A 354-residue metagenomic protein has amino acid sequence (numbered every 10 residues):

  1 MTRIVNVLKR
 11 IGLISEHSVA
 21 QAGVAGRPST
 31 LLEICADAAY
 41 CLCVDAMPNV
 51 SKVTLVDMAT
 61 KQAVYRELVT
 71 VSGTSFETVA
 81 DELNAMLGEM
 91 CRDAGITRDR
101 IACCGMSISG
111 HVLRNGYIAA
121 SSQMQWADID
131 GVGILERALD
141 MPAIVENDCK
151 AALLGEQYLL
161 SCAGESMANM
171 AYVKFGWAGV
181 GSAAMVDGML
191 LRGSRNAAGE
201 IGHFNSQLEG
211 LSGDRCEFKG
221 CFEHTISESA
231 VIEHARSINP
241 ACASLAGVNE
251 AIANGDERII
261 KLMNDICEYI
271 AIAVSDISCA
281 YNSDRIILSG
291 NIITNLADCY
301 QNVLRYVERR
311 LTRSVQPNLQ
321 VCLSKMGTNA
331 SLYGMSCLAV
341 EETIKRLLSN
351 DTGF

Functional and structural regions predicted by a protein language model:
T2-E67, T74-D99, G164-E165, L208-S212 (+1 more regions): ATP-binding/phosphotransfer module of carbohydrate and carboxylate kinases, centering on a glycine-rich
E16-S18, A143-N147, A184: General beta-strand structural signal in soluble alpha/beta enzymes
L31, C41-D45, I101-G105, N169-K174 (+1 more regions): Short glycine-aspartate micro-motif
D57-M58, L113, M185: Short, acidic, Ser/Thr-enriched surface-loop or helix-capping motifs
K61-Q62, Y117, M189: Residue-level signal for well-ordered, solvent-exposed loop/turn and beta-edge residues enriched in charged/polar side
R66, T70-N169, A297-R310: Glycine-rich phosphate-binding loop and adjoining helix at the ATP-binding site of ATP-dependent phosphoryl-transfer
S122, I144-K150, K174-G176, C322-N329: Active-site nucleophile and cofactor-binding loops and adjacent substrate-binding regions of central metabolic enzymes
S166-T225: Glycine-rich phosphate-binding loop of actin/hexokinase-like ATP-binding domains
